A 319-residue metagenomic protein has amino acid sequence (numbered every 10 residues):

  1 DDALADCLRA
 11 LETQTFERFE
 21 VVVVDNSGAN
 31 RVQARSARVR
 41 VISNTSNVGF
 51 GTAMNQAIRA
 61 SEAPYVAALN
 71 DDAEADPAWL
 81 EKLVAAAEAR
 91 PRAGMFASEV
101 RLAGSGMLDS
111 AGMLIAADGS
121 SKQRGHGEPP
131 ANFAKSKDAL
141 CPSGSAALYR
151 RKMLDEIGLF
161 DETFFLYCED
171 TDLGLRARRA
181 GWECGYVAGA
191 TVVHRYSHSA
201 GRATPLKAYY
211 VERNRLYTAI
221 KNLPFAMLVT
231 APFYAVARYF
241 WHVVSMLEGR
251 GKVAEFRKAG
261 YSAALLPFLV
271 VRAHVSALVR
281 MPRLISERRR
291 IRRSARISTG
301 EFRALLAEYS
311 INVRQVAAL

Functional and structural regions predicted by a protein language model:
R9-R18: Short, acidic, metal-binding catalytic loop of nucleotide-sugar glycosyltransferases
A29-R38: Acidic helix N-cap motif at the loop->helix transition within catalytic regions of sugar-transfer enzymes
S43-S61, D71: Glycine-rich, basic loop-to-helix element that forms the pyrophosphate-binding segment of sugar-nucleotide handling
V66: Short aromatic/hydrophobic "clamp" motif used to bind/position activated sugar donors
E74-I115: Conserved donor NDP-sugar-binding/catalytic core segment of glycosyltransferases
M107-D109, S120, E128-K152, T171 (+1 more regions): A recurrent flexible, glycine/aromatic-enriched loop bordering the glycosyltransferase active site that acts as
L140-T191: A short, conserved alpha-helix in the catalytic core of glycosyltransferases
A180-S286, G300-A307: Active-site-adjacent helix/loop segment of glycosyltransferases that harbors family-specific signature motifs
